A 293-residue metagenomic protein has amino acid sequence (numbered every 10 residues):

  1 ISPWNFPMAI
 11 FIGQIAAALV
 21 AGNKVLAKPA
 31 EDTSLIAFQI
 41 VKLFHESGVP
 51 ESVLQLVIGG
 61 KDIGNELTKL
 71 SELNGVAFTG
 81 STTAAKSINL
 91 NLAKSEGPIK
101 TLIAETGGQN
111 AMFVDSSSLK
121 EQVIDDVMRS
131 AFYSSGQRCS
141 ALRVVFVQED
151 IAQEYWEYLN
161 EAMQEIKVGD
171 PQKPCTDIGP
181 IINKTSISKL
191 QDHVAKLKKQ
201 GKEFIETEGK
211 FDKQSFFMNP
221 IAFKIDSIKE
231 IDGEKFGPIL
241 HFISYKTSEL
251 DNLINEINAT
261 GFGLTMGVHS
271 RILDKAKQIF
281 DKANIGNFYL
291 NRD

Functional and structural regions predicted by a protein language model:
I1-Q122: Rossmann-like NAD(P) dinucleotide-binding subdomain of oxidoreductase/dehydrogenase enzymes
N5, V49, L73, K167 (+2 more regions): Conserved C-terminal structural/oligomerization subdomain of aldehyde/semialdehyde dehydrogenase
Q14-A17, L92-K94, R129-S130, E161 (+2 more regions): Short, solvent-exposed amphipathic alpha-helical segments in soluble enzyme and RNA/protein-processing domains
K24, E203, G263: Residue-level detector of anion-binding/catalytic polar loops
A37-I40, L67, I88-N89, Y155 (+3 more regions): Hydrophobic packing residues within well-ordered alpha-helices of enzyme cores
E46-G48, G75, T83-I228, S248-D251 (+1 more regions): ALDH superfamily catalytic-core signature
G60, T79, S130, S270 (+1 more regions): Conserved residues at the C-terminal ends of beta-strands
L70, N91, S117, Y158 (+2 more regions): Residue-level signal for well-ordered alpha-helical positions
